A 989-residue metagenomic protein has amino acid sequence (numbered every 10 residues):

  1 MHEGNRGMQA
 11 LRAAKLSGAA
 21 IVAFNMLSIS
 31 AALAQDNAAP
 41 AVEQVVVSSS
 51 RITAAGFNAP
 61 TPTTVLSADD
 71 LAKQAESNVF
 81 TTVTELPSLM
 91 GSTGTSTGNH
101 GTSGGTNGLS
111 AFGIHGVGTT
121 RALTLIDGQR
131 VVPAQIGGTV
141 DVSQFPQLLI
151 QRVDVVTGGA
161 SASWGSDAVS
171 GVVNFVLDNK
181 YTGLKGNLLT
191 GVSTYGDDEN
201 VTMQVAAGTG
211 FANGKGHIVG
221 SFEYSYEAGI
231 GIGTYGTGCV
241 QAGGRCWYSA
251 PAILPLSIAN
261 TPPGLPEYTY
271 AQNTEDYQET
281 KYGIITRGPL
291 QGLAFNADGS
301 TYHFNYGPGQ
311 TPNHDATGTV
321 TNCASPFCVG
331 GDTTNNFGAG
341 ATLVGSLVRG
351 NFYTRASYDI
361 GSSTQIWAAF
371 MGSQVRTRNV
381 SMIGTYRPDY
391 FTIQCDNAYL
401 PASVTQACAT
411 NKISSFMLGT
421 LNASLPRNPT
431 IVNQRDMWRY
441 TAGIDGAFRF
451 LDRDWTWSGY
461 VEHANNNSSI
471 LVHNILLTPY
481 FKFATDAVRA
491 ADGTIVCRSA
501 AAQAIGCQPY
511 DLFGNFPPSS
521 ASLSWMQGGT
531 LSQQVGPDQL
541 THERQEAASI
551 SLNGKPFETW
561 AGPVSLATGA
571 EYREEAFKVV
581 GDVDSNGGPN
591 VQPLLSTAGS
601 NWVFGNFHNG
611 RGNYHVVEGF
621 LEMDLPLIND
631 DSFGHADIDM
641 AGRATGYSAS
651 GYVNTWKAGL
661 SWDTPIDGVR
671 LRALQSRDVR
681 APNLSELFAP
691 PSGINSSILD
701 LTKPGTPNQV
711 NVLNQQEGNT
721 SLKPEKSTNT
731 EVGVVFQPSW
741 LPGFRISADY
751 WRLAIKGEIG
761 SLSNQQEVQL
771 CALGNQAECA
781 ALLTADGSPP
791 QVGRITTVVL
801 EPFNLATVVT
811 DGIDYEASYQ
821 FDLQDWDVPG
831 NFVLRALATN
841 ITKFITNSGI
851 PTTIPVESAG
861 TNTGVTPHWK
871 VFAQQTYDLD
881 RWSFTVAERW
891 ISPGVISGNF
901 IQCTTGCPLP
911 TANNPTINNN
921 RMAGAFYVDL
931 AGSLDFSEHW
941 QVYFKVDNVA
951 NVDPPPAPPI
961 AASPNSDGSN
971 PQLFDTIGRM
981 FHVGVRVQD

Functional and structural regions predicted by a protein language model:
H2-L86, H115, Q204, G208-T209 (+6 more regions): N-terminal Sec signal peptide and the immediately downstream disordered periplasmic leader that contains the TonB box
A55, K180-G183, G196, A212-K215 (+10 more regions): Short loop/turn motifs that connect adjacent beta-strands in outer-membrane beta-barrel proteins
V79-T82, S110-G113, D141-P146, D167-L188 (+1 more regions): N-terminal periplasmic accessory domains that precede and gate Gram-negative outer-membrane beta-barrel machines
T84-Q129: Extracytoplasmic beta-strand/coil segments of soluble accessory domains associated with Gram-negative outer-membrane
Q129-T157: Short acidic/polar hinge/loop motifs at secondary-structure boundaries that mediate gating or recognition
I136, A228-I230, T234-A242, T301-R349 (+6 more regions): Surface-exposed, low-complexity loop segments enriched in small/polar and acidic residues
P479, A754-K756, T842, A887-T905 (+1 more regions): C-terminal beta-signal and adjacent terminal beta-strands/loops of Gram-negative outer-membrane beta-barrel proteins
I694, F832-D935: C-terminal beta-barrel architecture of Gram-negative outer-membrane proteins
